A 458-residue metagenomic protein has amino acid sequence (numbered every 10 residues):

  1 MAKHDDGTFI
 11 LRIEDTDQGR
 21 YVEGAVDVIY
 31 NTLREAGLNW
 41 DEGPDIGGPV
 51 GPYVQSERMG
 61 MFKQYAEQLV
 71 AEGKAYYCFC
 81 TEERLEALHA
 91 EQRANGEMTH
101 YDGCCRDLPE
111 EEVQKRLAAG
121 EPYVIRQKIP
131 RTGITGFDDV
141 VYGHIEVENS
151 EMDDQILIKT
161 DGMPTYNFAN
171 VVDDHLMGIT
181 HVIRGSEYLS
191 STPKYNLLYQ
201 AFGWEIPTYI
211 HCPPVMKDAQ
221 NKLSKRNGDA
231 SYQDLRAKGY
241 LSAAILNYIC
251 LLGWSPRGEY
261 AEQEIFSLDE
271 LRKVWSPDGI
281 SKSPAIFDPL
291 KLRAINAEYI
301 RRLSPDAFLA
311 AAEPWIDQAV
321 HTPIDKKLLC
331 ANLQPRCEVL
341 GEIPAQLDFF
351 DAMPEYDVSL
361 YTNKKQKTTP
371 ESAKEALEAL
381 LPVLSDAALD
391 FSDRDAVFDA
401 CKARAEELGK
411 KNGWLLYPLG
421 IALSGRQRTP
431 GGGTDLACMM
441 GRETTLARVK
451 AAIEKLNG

Functional and structural regions predicted by a protein language model:
M1-A94, S191-W204, A244: N-terminal Rossmann-like or analogous alpha/beta NTP/dinucleotide-binding catalytic cores that position adenine
A2-D17, F168-H181, F202-M216, T429-D435 (+1 more regions): Glycine-rich phosphate/pyrophosphate-binding loops and their adjacent beta-strand/loop elements at enzyme active sites
P52-S56, F79, I158-K159, M177-Y188 (+5 more regions): Conserved phosphate-binding loops in nucleotide/dinucleotide-binding enzymes
A71, Y76-H211, K217-L223, S231: Active-site cores that bind ATP or allylic diphosphates and position pyrophosphate for catalysis
L235-A243, K282-D288, H321-L329, E406-W414: Structural motif
P305-L408: Small-residue-rich helix-loop
D395-N457: Charged substrate- and nucleic-acid-binding regions of tRNA-handling and nucleotidyl-transfer enzymes, centered on
